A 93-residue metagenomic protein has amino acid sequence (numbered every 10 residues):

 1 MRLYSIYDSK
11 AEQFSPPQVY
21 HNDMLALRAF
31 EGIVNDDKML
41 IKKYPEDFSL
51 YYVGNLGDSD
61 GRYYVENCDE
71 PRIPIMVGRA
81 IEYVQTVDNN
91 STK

Functional and structural regions predicted by a protein language model:
M1-L3, P17, D47: Beta-strand-rich binding-surface signature of beta-sandwich/beta-barrel folds used to engage anionic ligands
M1-Q13: Short aromatic-glycine-(Arg/Gly/Cys) micro-motifs in beta-strand/loop hairpins
Y4-Y7, F30, F48: Aromatic side chains
S9-K10, M24, S59: Short, ordered coil/turn segments that flank beta-strands lining enzyme active or ligand-binding pockets
Q13-H21: A short, exposed loop/beta-hairpin motif centered on an aromatic-Gly-Thr core
N22-K38: A short, charged, amphipathic alpha-helix used as a generic interaction element across diverse proteins
N35-K93: Short, mixed-charge low-complexity intrinsically disordered segments
